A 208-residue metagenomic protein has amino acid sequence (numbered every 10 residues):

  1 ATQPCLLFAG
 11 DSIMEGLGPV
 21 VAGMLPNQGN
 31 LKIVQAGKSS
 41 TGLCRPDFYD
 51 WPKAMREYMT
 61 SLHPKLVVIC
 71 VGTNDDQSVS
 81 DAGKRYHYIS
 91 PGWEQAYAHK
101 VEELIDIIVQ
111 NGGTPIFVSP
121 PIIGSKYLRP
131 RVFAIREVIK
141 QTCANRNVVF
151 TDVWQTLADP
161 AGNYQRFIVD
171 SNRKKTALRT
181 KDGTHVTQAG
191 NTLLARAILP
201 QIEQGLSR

Functional and structural regions predicted by a protein language model:
T2-P91: Conserved SGNH/GDSL esterase-like catalytic core that processes O-acyl groups on lipids and polysaccharides
P4-S12, S40-P46, H87-Q95, I105 (+2 more regions): Second-shell loop/turn segments in exported
G18-A22, P52-R56, A98-I105, V132 (+4 more regions): Extracytoplasmic/secreted envelope proteins and their assembly/folding machinery, especially bacterial periplasmic
L25-P26, I108, T142-C143: A generic structural signal for well-ordered alpha-helical segments
C70-D76, E102-E137, Q155: Active-site segments of SGNH/GDSL-like serine hydrolases that catalyze O-acetyl group transfer/hydrolysis on lipids
R85-V118, R146-V148: Charged, glycine-enriched surface loops/patches that mediate electrostatic binding to polyanionic ligands
I122-R208: Catalytic His-Asp segment of secreted/periplasmic serine-dependent ester chemistry enzymes
